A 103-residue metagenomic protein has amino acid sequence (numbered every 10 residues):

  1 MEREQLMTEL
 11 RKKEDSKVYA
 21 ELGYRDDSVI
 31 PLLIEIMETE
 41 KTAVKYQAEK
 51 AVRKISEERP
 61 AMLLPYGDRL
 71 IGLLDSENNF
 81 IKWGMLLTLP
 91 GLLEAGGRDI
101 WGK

Functional and structural regions predicted by a protein language model:
M1-R11: Charged, compositionally biased N-terminal leader segments and the immediate start of the first structured element
R3, Y24-M37, P60-L73, A95-K103: Amphipathic alpha-helical scaffolding segments comprising HEAT/armadillo-like alpha-solenoid repeats
L10-R11, R53, P90-G91: Structural signature of alpha-helical solenoid repeat scaffolds
V18, A48-A51, M85: Conserved hydrophobic register position within alpha-solenoid helical repeats
E40-T42, E77-N79: Short inter-helical turns and helix N-cap capping residues of alpha-solenoid HEAT/ARM repeat scaffolds
N78-D99: Ordered, amphipathic secondary-structure segments that act as subunit-interaction surfaces in large macromolecular
